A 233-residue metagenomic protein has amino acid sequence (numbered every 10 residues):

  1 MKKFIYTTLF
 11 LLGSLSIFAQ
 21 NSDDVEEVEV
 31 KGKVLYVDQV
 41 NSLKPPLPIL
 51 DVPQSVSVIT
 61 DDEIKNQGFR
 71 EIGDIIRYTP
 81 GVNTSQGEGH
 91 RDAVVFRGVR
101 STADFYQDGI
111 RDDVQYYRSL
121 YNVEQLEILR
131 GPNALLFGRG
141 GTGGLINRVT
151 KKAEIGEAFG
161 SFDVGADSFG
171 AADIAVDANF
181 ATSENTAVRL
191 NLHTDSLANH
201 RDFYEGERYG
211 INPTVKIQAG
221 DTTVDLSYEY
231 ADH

Functional and structural regions predicted by a protein language model:
M1-S22: Cleavable N-terminal targeting peptides that direct proteins into the secretory/outer-membrane pathway or into
G13, D24, Y78, T182-E184 (+1 more regions): Short, structurally constrained coil/turn elements that cap an alpha-helix or connect an alpha-helix to the following
L15-Q20, T214, Q218, D225: Short, low-complexity, intrinsically disordered N-terminal segments
V25-E157: Acidic, small-polar-rich N-terminal luminal/periplasmic segments of exported/outer-membrane proteins
G73, T84-S85, T186-V188, V224: Secondary-structure boundary/capping residues
N122-E124, L135-I211, I217-T223: Outer-membrane beta-barrel translocator/receptor signature
V224-H233: Flexible loop and strand-edge segments within Gram-negative outer membrane beta-barrel domains
